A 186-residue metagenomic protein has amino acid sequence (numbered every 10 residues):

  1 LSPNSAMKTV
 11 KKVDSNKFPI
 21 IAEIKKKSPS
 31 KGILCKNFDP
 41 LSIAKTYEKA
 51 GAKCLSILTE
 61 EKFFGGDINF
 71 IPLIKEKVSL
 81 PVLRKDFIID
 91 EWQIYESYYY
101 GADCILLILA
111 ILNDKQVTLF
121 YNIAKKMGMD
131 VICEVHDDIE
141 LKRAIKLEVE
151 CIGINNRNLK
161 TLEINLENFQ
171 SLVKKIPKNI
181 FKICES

Functional and structural regions predicted by a protein language model:
L1-V82, I89-E91, D114, I123-C151 (+2 more regions): Conserved N-terminal beta1-alpha1 strand-loop-helix module at the mouth
I24, T59-E60, L109, N156-R157 (+1 more regions): Short secondary-structure boundary segments
P72, Y95-Y99, L119-I123: Active-site-proximal loop->helix
K85, E185: Short hydrophobic "strand-cap" motifs at the C-terminus of beta-strands
E96-Q116, G153-L162: Glycine-rich phosphate-binding active-site loops on the catalytic face of alpha/beta enzymes
D103, K146-E150, K175: Residues within well-ordered alpha-helical secondary structure of globular protein domains
K175, F181-C184: C-terminal structured domain segments across diverse proteins
